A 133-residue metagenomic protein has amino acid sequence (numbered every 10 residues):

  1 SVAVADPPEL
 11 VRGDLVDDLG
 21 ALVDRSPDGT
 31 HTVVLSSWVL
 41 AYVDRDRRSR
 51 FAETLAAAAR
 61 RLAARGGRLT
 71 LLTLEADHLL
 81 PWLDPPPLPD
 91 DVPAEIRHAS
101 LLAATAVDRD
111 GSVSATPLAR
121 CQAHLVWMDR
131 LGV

Functional and structural regions predicted by a protein language model:
S1-V133: Alpha-helical subdomain
